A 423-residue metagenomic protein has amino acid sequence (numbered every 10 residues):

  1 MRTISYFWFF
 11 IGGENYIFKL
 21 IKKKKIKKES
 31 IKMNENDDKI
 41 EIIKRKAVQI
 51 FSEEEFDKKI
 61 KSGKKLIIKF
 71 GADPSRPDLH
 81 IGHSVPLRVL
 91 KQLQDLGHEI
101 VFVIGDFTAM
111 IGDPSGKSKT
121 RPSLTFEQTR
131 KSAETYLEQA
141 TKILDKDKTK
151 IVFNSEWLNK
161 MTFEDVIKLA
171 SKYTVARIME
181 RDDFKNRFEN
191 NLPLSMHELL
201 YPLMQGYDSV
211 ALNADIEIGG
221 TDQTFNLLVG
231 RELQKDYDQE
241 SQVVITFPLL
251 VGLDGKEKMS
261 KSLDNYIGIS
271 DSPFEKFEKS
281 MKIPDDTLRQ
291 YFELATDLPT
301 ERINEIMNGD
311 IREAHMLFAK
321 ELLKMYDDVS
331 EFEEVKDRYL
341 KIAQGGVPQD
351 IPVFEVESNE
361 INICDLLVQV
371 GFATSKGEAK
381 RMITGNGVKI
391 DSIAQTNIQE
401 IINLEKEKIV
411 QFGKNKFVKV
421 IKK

Functional and structural regions predicted by a protein language model:
G13-K32: Short, Lys/Arg-enriched N-terminal segments with co-localized hydrophobic residues within the first ~10-30 amino acids
N34-K61: N- or domain-start disorder-to-order transition segments that initiate the globular core
A47, T125-T246: Divalent-metal (Mg2+/Mn2+/Ca2+)-assisted nucleotide/phosphate chemistry catalytic cores
E53-P114, I218-T224, G230: N-terminal catalytic cores of NTP/NDP-binding nucleotidyl/phosphoryl-transfer enzymes
P114-R130: A charged helix-plus-loop insertion that forms the helical arch/lid used to bind and gate nucleic-acid substrates
L233-K423: Conserved nucleotide- and phosphate/pyrophosphate-binding catalytic cores in adenylate/nucleotidyl-handling enzymes
